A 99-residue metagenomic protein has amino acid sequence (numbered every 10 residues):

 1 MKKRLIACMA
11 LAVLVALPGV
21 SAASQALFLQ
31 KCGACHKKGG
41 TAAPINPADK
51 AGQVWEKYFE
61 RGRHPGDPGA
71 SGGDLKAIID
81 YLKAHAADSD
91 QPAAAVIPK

Functional and structural regions predicted by a protein language model:
M1-M9: Bacterial N-terminal signal peptides that target proteins for export
C8-A16: Bacterial N-terminal signal peptides
L17-A23: Sec/Tat signal peptide C-region and signal peptidase I cleavage site
Q25, L29: Residues immediately within or flanking Cys/His clusters that coordinate Zn2+ in small zinc-binding modules
K31-G40, I78: The canonical Cys-X-X-Cys-His
H36-G39, F59-R63, L82-S89: Sec/Tat-exported extracytoplasmic proteins
A42-D80: N-terminal, post-signal-peptide region of Sec/Tat-exported proteins
G69-K99: C-terminal capping alpha-helices of c-type cytochrome domains
